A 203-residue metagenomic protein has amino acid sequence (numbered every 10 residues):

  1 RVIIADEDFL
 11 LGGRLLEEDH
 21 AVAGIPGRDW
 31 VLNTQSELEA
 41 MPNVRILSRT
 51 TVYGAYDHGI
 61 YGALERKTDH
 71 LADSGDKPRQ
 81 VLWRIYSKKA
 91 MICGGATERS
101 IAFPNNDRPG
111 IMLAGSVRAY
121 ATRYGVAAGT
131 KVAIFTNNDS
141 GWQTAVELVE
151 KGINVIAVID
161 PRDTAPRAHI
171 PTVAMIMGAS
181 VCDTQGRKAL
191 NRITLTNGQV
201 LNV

Functional and structural regions predicted by a protein language model:
R1-V203: Residues forming the flavin
